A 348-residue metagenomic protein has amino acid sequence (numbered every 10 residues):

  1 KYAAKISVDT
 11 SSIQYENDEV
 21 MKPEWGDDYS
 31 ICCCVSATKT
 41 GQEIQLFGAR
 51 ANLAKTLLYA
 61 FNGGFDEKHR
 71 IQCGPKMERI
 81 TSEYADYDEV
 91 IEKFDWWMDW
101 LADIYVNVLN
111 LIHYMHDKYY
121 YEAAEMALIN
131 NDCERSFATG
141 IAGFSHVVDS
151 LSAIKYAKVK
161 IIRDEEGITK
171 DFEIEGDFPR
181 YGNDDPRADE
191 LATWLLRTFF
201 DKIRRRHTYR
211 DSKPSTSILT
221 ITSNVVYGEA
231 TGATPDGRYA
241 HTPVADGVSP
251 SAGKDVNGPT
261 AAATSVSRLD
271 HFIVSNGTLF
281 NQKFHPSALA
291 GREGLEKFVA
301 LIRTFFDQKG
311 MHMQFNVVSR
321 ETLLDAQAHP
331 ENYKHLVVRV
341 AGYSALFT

Functional and structural regions predicted by a protein language model:
K1-T348: Conserved catalytic cores of very large enzyme subunits
